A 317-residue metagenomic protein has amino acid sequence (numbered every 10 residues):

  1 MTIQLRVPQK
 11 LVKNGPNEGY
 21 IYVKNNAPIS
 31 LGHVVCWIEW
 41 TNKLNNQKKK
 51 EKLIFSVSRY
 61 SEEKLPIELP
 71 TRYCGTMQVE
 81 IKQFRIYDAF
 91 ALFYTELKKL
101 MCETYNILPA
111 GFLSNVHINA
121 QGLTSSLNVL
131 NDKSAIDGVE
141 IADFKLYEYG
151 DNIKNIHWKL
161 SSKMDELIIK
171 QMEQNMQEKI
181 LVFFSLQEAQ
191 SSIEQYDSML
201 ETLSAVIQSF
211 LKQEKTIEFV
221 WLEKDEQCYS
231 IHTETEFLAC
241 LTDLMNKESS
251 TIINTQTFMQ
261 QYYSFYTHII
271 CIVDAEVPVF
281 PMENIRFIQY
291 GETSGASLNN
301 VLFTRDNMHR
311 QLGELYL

Functional and structural regions predicted by a protein language model:
M1, E18, T242-L317: Von Willebrand factor type A / integrin I
M1-Y229: An amphipathic, basic-hydrophobic helix/alpha-beta surface used to engage anionic, phosphate-rich ligands or surfaces
N25, E148, K163, Q190 (+3 more regions): Disordered, low-complexity tails and leader-like regions
I38, L146, V182, A239-D243 (+1 more regions): Charged/polar, solvent-exposed surface patches and flexible loops
E178, E194-D197, H232-A239, I253-T257: Generic alpha-helical secondary structure signal
S204-I207, L241-M245: Generic hydrophobic alpha-helical scaffold/packing signal
E223-L244: Short beta-strand-loop
